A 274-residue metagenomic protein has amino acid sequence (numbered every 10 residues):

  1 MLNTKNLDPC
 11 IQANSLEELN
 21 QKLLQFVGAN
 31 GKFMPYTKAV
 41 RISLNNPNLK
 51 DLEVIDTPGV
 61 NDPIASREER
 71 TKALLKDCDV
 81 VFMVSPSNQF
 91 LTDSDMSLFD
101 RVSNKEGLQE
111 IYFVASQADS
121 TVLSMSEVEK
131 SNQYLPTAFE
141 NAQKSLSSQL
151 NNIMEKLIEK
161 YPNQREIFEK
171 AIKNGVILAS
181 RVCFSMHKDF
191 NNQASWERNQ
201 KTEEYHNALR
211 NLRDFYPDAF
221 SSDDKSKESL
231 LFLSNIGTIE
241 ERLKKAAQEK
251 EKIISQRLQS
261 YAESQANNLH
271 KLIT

Functional and structural regions predicted by a protein language model:
M1-E251, Q259: Globular "head" domains of long coiled-coil molecular machines
A246-T274: Long, non-membrane, amphipathic alpha-helices that form coiled-coils
